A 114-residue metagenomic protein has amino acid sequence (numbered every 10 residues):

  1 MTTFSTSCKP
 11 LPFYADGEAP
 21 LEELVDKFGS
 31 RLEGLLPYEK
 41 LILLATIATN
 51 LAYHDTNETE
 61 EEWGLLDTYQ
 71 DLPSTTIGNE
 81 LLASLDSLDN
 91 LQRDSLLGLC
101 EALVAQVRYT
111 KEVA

Functional and structural regions predicted by a protein language model:
M1-A114: Short amphipathic alpha-helical interaction elements located at domain edges and within/adjacent to intrinsically
